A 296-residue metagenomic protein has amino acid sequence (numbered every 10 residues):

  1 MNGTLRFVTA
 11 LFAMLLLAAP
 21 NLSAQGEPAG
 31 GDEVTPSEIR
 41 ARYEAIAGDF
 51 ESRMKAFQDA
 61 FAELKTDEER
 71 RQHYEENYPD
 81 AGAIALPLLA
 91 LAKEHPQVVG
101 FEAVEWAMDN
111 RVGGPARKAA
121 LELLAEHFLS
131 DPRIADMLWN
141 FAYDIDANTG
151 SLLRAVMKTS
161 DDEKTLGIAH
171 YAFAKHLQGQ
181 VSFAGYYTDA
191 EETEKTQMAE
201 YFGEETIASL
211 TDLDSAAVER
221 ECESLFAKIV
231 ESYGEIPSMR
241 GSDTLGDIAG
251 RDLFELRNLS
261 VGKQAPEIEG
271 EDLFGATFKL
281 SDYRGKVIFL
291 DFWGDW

Functional and structural regions predicted by a protein language model:
M1-T9: Bacterial N-terminal signal peptides that target proteins for export
V8-N21: Bacterial N-terminal signal peptides
Q25-Q97, V104, L123-P132, K195 (+1 more regions): N-terminal alpha-helical interaction modules that lie
M54, A107-V112, W139-Y143, F173-G185 (+2 more regions): Specific register positions within alpha-helical solenoid repeats of the TPR/Sel1-like families, i.e., one
H73, V104-E163: Alpha-helical adaptor scaffolds
I84-L89, A116-H127, N148-K158, Y186-Q197 (+3 more regions): Alpha-helical repeat scaffolds
M198-L273, F278-R284: N-proximal helix/coil linker or "cap" segments that precede and/or mark the start of modular domains
F278-W296: Short active-site neighborhood of thiol/selenol oxidoreductases, capturing the structured segment around
